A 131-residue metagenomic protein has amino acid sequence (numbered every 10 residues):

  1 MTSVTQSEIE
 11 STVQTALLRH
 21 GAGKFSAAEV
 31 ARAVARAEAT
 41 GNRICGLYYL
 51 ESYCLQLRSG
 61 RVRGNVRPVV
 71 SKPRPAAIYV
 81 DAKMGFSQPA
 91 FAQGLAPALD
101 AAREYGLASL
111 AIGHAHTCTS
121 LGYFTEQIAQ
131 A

Functional and structural regions predicted by a protein language model:
M1-H20: Generic N-terminal amphipathic, Lys/Arg-enriched alpha-helix
T2-S3, A35-E51: Short amphipathic alpha-helical segments at helix boundaries and their inter-helical linkers
T15-H20, A33, A37-G41, Q56-G60 (+1 more regions): Change "in soluble alpha/beta enzymes" to "in soluble alpha/beta proteins
A22-E29, I44-G46: Flexible, glycine/charged-enriched surface loops at secondary-structure junctions
A27, L99-E104: Glycine-rich phosphate/diphosphate-binding loops that line cofactor/substrate pockets in enzymes
G46-L99: Active-site cofactor/substrate anionic-group-binding motifs, chiefly glycine- and Lys/Arg-rich phosphate-binding loops
L107-A131: Glycine-rich anion/phosphate-binding loop at the beta-strand->alpha-helix junction
